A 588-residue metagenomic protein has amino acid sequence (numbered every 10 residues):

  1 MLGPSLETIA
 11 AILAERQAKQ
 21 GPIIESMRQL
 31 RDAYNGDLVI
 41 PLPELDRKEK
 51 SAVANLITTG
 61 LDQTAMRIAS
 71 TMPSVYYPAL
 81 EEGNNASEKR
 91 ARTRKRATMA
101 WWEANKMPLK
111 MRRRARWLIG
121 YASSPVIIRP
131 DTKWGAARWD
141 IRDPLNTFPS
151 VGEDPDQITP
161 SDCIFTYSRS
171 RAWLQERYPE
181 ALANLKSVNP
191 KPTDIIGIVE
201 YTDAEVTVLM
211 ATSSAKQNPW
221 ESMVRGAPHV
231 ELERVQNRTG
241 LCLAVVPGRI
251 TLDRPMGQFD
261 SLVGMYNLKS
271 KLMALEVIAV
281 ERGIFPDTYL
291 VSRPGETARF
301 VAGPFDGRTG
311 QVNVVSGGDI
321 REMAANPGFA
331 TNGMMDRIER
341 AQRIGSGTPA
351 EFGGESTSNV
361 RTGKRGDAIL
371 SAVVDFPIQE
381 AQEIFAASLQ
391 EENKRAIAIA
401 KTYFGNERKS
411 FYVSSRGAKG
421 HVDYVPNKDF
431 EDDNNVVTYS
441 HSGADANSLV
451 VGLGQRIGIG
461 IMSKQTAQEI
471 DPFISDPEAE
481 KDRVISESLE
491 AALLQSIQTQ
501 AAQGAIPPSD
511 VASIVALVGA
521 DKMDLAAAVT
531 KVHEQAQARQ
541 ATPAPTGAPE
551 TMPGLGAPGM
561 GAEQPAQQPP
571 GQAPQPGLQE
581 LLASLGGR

Functional and structural regions predicted by a protein language model:
M1-A14, A18, Y289-R588: C-terminal anchoring/interaction modules
M1-V188, D336: Extended, helix-rich architectural segments
L2-A18, Y121, R129-A325, A341: Structured, contiguous alpha/beta core segments that scaffold functional sites
I9, L30, L45, V53 (+16 more regions): Extended hydrophobic/Leu-rich segments
Q17-G21, N35-V39, P73, K106 (+10 more regions): Short, flexible coil/linker elements and helix-boundary hinge sites characteristic of intrinsically disordered
P22, D32, I57-M66, A79 (+4 more regions): Long, contiguous amphipathic alpha-helices that act as assembly "spine/axial" helices in icosahedral shell and virion
R47-K50, K95-W101, D260-L262, V314-V315 (+3 more regions): N-terminal start-of-chain detector that recognizes signal peptides and the immediate post-cleavage beginning
N84-R90, P247-T251, A302-P304, N427-F430: A broad, low-specificity signal for short, low-complexity segments enriched in glycine/proline and polar/charged
